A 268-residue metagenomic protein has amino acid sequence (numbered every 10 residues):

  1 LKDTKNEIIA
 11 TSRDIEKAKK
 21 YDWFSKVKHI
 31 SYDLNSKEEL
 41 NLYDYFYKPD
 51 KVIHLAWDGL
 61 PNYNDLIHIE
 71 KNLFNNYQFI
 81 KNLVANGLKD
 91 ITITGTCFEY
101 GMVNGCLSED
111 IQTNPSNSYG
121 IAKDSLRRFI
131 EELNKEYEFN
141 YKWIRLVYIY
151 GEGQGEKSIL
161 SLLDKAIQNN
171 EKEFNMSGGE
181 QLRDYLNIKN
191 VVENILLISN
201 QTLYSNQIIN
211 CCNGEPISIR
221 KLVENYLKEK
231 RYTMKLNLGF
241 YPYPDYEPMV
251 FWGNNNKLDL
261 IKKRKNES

Functional and structural regions predicted by a protein language model:
W23-E38: Rossmann-fold cofactor-recognition segment
L34-K71: NAD(P)H-binding glycine-rich loop region in Rossmannoid oxidoreductase-like domains and their noncatalytic homologs
H54, Y77-S118: Conserved Rossmann-fold NAD(P)-dependent oxidoreductase catalytic core, especially the SDR/UDP-sugar
L60-N76, S108-P115: Short alpha-helical oligomerization interface
S118, A122-S125: Active-site helix of classical SDR
R128-R183, I188-V192, L196, E224-E229: NAD(P)-dependent short-chain dehydrogenase/reductase
L163, N194, Q201-Y243: Mid/C-terminal beta-alpha module of Rossmann-like enzyme folds, strongest in SDR-family dehydrogenases/epimerases
I188, R220-K221, F240-N266: Conserved C-terminal active-site "lid" loop/helix of NAD(P)H-dependent oxidoreductases that clamps the redox cofactor
